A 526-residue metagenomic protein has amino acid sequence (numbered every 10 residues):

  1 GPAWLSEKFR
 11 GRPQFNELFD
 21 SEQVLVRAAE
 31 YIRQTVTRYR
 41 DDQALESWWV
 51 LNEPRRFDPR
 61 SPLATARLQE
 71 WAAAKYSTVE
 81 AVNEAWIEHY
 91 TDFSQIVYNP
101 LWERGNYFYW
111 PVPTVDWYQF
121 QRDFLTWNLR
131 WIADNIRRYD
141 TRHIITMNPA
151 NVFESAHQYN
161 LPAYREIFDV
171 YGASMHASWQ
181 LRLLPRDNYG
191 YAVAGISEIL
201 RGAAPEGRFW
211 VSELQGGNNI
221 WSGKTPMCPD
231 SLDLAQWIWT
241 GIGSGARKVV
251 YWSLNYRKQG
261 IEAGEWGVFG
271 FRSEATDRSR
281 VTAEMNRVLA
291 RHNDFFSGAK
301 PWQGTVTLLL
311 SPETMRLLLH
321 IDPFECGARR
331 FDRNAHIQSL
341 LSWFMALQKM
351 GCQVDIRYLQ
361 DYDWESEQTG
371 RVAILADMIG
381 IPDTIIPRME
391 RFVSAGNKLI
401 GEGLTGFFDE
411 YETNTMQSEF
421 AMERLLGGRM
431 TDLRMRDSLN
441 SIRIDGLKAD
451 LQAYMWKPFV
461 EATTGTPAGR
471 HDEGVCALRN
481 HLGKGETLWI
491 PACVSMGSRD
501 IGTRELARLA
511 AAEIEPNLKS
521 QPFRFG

Functional and structural regions predicted by a protein language model:
G1, E46-R55, P149-F153, E213-G216 (+3 more regions): Short, solvent-exposed turn/loop segments enriched in Gly/Ser/Thr/Pro and often Arg
G1, Y159, I220, G260 (+1 more regions): Glycine-rich, charge-decorated loop segments at or immediately adjacent to ligand/cofactor-binding or catalytic sites
A3-V193, I199: Polysaccharide-binding and catalytic clefts of secreted carbohydrate-active enzymes
T141-H143, A204-R208, S394-K398, G485: A short helix->loop->beta-strand "cap" motif at the edges of active sites that frequently abuts
T146-P149, E154-S342, D432-K448, A453-M455 (+4 more regions): Hydrophobic targeting/anchoring helices
F344-S366: A short, well-structured beta->alpha microelement
S366-I379: Short, well-ordered secondary-structure micro-motifs within conserved domains or adaptor modules
A376-G526: A conserved amphipathic helix/loop scaffold that creates a polar/acidic microenvironment used either to coordinate
